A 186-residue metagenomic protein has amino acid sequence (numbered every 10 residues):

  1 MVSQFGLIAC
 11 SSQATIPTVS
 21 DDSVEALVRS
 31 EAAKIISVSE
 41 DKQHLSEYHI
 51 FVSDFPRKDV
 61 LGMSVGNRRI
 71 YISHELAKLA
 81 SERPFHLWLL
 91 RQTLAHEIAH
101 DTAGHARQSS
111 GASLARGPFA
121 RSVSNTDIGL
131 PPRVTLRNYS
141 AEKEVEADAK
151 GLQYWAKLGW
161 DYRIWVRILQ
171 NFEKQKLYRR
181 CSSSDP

Functional and structural regions predicted by a protein language model:
M1-L7: Bacterial N-terminal signal peptides
Q4, S12-Q13, V123-N125: Compositionally biased regions
S11-A112, G151-W160, E173-S183: Peri-catalytic and regulatory segments of divalent metal-dependent proteins
H105-R133: Post-HEXXH active-site segment of zinc metalloproteases
S122-F172: Metalloprotease/metallohydrolase-associated module, dominated by Zn2+-dependent proteases
